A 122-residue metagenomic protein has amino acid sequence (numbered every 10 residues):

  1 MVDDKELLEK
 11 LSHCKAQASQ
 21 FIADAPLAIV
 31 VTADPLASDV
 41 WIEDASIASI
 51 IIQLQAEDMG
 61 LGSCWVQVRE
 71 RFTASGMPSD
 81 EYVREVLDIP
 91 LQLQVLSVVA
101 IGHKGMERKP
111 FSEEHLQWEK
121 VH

Functional and structural regions predicted by a protein language model:
M1-H122: Acidic, surface-exposed loops and disordered segments
